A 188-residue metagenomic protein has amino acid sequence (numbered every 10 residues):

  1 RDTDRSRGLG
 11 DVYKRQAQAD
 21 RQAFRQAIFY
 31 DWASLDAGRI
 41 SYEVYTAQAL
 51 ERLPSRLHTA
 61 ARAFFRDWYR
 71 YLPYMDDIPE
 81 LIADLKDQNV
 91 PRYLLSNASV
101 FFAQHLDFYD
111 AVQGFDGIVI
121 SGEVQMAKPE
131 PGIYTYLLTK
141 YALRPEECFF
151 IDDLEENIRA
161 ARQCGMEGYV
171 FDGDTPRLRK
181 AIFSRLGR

Functional and structural regions predicted by a protein language model:
D2-Y13: Single conserved hydrophobic/aromatic residue that forms the stacking wall/gate of nucleotide- or nucleobase-binding
L9, N89, F115-D116: Short, well-ordered alpha-helix to beta-strand connector turns
D11-K14, R21-S34, L50, F64-D76: Helical cap/lid subdomains and adjacent loops of hydrolase enzymes that gate the active-site channel and determine
A33-F64: A metal-dependent, Asp-based hydrolase signature
T59-Y93, P131: Short, acidic loop-to-helix structural element flanking the phosphoryl-transfer center in phosphate-processing enzymes
A83, S99-R188: Asp-based, Mg2+/Mn2+-dependent phosphohydrolase catalytic module
